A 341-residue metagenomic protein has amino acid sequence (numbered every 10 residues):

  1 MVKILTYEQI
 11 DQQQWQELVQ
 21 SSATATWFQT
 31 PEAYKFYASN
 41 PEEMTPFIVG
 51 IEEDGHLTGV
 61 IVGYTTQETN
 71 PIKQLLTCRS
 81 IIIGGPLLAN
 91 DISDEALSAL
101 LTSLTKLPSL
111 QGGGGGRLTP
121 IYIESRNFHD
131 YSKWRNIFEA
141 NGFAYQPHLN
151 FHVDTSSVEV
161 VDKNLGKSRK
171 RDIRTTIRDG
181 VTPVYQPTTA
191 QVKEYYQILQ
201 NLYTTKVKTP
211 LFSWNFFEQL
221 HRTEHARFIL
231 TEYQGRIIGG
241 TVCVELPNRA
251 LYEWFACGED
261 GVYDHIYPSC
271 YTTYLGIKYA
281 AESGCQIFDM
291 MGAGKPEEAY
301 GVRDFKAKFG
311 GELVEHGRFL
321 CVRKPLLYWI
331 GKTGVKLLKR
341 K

Functional and structural regions predicted by a protein language model:
M1, V322-K341: Membrane-proximal basic amphipathic "stem/tether" segments
V2-D54, I61-P71, F128-N150, S156-V262: A conserved beta-strand-loop-helix scaffold within acyl/acetyltransferase catalytic domains
G50-E52, L57, A89, S98-S103 (+2 more regions): Aromatic (often tryptophan-rich) hydrophobic motifs at membrane interfaces
T66-G85: Conserved acyl-donor/pantetheine-binding loop and adjacent beta-alpha core of acyl/acetyltransferases and related
R79-I83, Q146-H148, V314: Short, solvent-exposed loop/turn segments at the edges of secondary structure
R79-P108, T119-S132: A gly/proline- and charged-residue-enriched helix-loop-helix capping module
Q111-G114: Glycine-biased, low-complexity coil/linker segments
G116, I123-S125, L251, F288: Hydrophobic residues within beta-strands of alpha/beta enzymes
